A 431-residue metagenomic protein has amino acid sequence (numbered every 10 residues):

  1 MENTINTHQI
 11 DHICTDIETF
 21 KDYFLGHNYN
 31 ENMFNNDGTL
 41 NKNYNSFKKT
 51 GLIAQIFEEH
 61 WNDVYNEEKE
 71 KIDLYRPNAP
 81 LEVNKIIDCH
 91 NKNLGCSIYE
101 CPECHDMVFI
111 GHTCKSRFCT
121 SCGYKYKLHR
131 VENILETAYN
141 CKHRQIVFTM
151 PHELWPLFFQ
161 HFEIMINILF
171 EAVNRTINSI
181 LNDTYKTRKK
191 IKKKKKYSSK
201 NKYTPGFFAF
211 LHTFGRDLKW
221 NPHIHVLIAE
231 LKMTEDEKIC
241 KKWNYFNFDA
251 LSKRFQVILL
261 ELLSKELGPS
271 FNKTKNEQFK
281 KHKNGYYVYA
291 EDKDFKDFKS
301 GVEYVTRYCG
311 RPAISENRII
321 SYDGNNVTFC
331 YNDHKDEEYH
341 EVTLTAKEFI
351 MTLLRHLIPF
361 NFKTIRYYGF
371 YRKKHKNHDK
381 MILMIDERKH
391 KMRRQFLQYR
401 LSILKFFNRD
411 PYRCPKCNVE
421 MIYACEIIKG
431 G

Functional and structural regions predicted by a protein language model:
M1-G431: Beta->alpha loop/short-helix hinge microenvironment recognizer with preference for catalytic Tyr/His contexts
